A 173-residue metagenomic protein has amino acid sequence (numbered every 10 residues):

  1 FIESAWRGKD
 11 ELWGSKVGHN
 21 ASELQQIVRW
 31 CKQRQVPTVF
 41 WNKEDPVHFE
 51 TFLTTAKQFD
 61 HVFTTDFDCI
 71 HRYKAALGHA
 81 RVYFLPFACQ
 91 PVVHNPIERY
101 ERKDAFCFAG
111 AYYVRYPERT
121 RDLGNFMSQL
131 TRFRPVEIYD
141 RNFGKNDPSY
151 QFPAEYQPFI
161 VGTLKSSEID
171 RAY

Functional and structural regions predicted by a protein language model:
F1-Q26, C31-P37, K43-T51, H61: N-terminal pre-catalytic "stem/leader" segment of glycosyltransferase-like enzymes
S4-S15, H19-E23, H61, T65-I70 (+1 more regions): Nucleotide-sugar donor-binding catalytic core of glycosyltransferases
I27, F49-L53, V92-E98: Catalytic micro-motifs at enzyme active sites that drive phosphoryl/nucleotidyl and oxygen chemistry
C31, T55, L130-T131: A generic structural signal for well-ordered alpha-helical segments
V39-F40, C107: Structural recognition of the beta-strand scaffold that forms the well-ordered cores of secreted hydrolase catalytic
D45-F59, K145-F152: Glycine-rich, charge-decorated loop segments at or immediately adjacent to ligand/cofactor-binding or catalytic sites
